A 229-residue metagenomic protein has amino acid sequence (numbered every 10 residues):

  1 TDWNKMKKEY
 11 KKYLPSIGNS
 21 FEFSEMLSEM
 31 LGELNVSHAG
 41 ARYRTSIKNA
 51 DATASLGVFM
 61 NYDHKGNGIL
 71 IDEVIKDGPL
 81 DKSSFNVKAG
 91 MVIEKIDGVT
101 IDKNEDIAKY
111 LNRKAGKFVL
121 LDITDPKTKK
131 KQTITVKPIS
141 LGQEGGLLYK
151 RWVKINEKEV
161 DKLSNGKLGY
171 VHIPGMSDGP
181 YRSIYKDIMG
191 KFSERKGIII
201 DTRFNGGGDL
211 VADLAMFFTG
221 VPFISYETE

Functional and structural regions predicted by a protein language model:
T1, P15, I47, D72 (+3 more regions): Cleft-lining beta-strand/loop regions that shape enzyme active-site pockets
D2-I69, K130-I155, F223: Extended, small/polar residue-biased N-terminal targeting/export presequences and adjacent propeptide/linker tracts
W3-E9, A89, F192-K196: Short acidic (Asp/Glu) and glycine-rich catalytic loops that position anionic groups and cofactors
M6-E9, I17, S37, F59-D63 (+8 more regions): Surface-exposed loop/turn and secondary-structure junction residues enriched for glycine/proline
Y10, R42, D77, F85 (+3 more regions): Generic preference for well-ordered secondary structure
G18, E22, S37-A39, V58 (+6 more regions): Small-side-chain structural scaffolding
M30, K48-A54, Y62-K65, F85-K88 (+3 more regions): Extracellular/periplasmic catalytic domains that process cell-envelope and extracellular macromolecules
D51-K103, D178: PDZ/PDZ-like domain segments forming the peptide/carboxylate-binding groove, activating on the N-terminal beta-strands
